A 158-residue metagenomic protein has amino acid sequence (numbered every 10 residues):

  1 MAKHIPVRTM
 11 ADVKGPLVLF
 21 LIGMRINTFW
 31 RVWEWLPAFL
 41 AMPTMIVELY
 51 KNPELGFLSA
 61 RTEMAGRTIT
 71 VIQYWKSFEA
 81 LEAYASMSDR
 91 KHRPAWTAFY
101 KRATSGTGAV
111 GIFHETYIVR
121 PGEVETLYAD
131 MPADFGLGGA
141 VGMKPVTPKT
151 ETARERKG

Functional and structural regions predicted by a protein language model:
M1-T68, A80-A83, T107-G158: Short S/T/G/P-rich N-terminal loop/turn motif that feeds into the first structured element of a domain
Y74-K76: Tryptophan-centric aromatic hotspots in well-structured domains and transmembrane helices
F78-G111: An amphipathic, aromatic/His-enriched active-site/gating alpha helix that lines ligand/cofactor pockets
